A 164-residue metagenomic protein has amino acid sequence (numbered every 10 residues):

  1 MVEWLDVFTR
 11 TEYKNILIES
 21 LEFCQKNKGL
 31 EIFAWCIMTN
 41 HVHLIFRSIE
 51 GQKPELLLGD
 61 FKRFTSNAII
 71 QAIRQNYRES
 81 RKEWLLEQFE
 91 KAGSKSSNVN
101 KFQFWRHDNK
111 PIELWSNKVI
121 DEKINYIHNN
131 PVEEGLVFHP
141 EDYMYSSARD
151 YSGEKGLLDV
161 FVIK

Functional and structural regions predicted by a protein language model:
M1-K164: Short catalytic/metal-binding and nucleic-acid-binding patches
